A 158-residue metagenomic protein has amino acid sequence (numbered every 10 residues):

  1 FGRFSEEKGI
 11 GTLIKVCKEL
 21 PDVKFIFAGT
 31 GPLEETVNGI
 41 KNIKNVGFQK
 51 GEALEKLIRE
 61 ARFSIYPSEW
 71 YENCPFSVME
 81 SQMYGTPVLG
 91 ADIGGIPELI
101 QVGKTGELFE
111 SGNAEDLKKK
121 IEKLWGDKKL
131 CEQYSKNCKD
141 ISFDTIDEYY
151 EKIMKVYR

Functional and structural regions predicted by a protein language model:
R3-E19, P32-E35: A conserved mid-protein helix/loop that constitutes part of the nucleotide-sugar donor-binding site
E35-K56: Nucleotide-activated donor-binding/catalytic signature segment of Leloir-type glycosyltransferases, i.e., the conserved
E52, P67-F76, P97-E98: Nucleotide-sugar-dependent
R59-N73, T86: Acidic donor-binding loop of glycosyltransferase active sites
E69, T86, G90-P97, S111-G112: Short glycine-rich donor-binding/catalytic loop of glycosyltransferases that coordinates the nucleotide-sugar
M79, I93-G103, E107-L108: Short acidic/histidine- and often glycine-rich active-site loop of Leloir-type glycosyltransferases that engages
V102-G103, E107-A114, K123-K128: Conserved acidic donor-binding segment of nucleotide-sugar-dependent glycosyltransferases
D116, K123, L130-D144, K152-K155: A short, well-ordered alpha-helix in the C-terminal region of glycosyltransferases
